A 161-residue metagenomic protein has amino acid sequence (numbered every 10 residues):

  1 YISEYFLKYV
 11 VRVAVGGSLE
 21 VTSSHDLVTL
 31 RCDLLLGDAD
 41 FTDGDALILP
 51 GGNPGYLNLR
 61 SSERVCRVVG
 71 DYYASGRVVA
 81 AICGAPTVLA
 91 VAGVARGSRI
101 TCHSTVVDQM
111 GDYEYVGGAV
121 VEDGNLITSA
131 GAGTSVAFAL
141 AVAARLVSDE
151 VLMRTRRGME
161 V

Functional and structural regions predicted by a protein language model:
Y1-S75, T87-V91, R96-G97, D108-G117 (+1 more regions): Extended, subdomain-level signal for the structured scaffold at the beginning of enzyme domains
I82-C83: Short, thiol/selenol-centered motifs that function as redox-active sites or metal-ligating centers
V120: Conserved catalytic-core motifs of GNAT/GCN5-like acyltransferases
